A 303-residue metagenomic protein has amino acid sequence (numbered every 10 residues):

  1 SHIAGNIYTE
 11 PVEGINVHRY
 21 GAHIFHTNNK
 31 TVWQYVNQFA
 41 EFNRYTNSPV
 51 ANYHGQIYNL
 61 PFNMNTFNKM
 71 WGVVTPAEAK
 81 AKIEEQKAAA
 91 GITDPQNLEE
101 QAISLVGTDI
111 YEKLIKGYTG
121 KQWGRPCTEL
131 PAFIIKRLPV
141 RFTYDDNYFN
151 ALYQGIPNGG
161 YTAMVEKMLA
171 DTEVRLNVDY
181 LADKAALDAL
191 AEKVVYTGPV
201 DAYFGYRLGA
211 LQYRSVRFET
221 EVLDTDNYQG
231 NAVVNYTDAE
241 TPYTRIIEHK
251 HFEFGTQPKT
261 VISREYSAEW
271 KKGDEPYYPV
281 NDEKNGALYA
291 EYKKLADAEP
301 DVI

Functional and structural regions predicted by a protein language model:
S1-E13: Glycine-rich FAD pyrophosphate-binding loop
P11-R19, D145-Y148: Short glycine/proline- and charge-enriched loop/turn segments that cap or connect secondary-structure elements
N16, E41, E173-R175: Conserved beta-strand segments of alpha/beta enzyme cores
A22-Q56: N-terminal FAD cofactor-binding segment of flavoenzymes
A51-N59, M64-K193, T197-F204: Active-site/ligand-binding neighborhood in enzyme catalytic cores
Y180-L295: Mid-domain catalytic core of redox enzymes that form a hydrophobic substrate pocket/lid adjacent to a catalytic redox
D297-I303: Short FAD-binding loop at a beta-strand-to-alpha-helix junction that anchors the flavin cofactor in diverse
